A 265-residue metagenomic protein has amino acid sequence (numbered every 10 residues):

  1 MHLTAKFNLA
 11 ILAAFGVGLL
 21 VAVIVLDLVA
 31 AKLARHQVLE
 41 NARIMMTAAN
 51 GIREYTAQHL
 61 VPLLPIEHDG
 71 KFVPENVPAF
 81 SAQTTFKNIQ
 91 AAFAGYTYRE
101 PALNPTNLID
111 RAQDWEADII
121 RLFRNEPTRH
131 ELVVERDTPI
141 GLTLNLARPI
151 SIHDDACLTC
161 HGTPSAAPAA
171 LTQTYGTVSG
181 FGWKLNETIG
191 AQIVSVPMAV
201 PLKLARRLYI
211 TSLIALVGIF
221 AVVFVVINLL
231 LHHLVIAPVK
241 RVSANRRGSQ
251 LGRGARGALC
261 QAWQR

Functional and structural regions predicted by a protein language model:
M1-V29, L213-V217, A221: Extreme N-terminal signal-anchor transmembrane helix of membrane signaling/transducer proteins, especially in bacteria
D27-N50: Juxtamembrane membrane-water interface segments immediately C-terminal to a transmembrane helix
A48-E54, Q58-I152: Extracytoplasmic ligand-binding sensor domains of the Cache superfamily
L146, G162-S165, W183-L202, R206: Short, hydrophobic beta-strand elements of compact beta-sandwich sensory domains
H153-S165, A170-G176: The canonical Cys-X-X-Cys-His
P168-G182, M198-A215: Membrane-interface helix-start motif
Y209-L230, L234: Selective recognition of signaling/oligomerization transmembrane alpha-helices
L234-C260: Membrane-proximal alpha-helical signal-transduction linkers
